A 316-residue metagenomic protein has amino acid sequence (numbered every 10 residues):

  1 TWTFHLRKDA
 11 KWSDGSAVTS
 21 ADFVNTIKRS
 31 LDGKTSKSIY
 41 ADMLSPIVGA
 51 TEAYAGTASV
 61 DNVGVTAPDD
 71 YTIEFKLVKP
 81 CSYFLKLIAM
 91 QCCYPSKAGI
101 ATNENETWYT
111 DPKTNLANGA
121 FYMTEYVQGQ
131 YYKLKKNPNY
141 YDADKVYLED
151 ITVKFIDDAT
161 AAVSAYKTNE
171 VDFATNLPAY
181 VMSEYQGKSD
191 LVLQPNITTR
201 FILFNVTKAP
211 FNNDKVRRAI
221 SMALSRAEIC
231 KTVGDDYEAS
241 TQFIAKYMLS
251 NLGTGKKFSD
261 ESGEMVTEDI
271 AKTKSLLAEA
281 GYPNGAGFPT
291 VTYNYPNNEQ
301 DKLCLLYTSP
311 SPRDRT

Functional and structural regions predicted by a protein language model:
T1-I39, E74, T168, P210: Aromatic- and charge-enriched surface segment that lines or borders ligand/interaction sites
H5, D22-V24, I39-G99: Surface-exposed binding/hinge segments that line and control ligand-binding clefts or catalytic entry sites
R7-K8, K135-N139, Q194-A219, T232: A bilobed periplasmic-binding-protein/Venus flytrap-type ligand-binding module shared by bacterial periplasmic
E52, D70, K76-D150, S275: Gly/Pro-rich hinge or "lid" segments in bacterial periplasmic/extracellular proteins
E106, P138-S183: Ligand-site clamp/hinge motif
T207, F211-S250, M265: Periplasmic-binding protein-like
E238-A280, N298-L303: Structural transition elements
Y307-T316: Single conserved hydrophobic/aromatic residue that forms the stacking wall/gate of nucleotide- or nucleobase-binding
